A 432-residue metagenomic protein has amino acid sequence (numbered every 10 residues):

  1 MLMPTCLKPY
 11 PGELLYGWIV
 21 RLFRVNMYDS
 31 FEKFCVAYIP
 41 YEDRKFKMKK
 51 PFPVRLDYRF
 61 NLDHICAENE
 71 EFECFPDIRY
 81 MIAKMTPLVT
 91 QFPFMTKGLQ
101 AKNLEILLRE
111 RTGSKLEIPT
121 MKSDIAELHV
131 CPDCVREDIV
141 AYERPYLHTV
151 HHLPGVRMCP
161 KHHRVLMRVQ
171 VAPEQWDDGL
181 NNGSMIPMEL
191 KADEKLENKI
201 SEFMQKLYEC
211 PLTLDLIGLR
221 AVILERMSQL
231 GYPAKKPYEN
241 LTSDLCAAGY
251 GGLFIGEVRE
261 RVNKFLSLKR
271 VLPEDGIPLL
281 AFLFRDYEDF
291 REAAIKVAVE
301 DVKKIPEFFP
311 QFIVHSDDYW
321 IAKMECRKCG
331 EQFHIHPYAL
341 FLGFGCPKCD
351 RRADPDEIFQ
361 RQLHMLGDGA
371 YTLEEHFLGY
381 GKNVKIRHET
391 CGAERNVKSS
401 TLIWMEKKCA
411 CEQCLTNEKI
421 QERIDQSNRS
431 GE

Functional and structural regions predicted by a protein language model:
M1-R352, R361, F377-K385, E389 (+3 more regions): Basic, alpha-helical nucleic-acid-binding regions used in initiation and control of genome expression
Q360-L366: Proline/serine/threonine-rich low-complexity linkers at boundaries of modular beta-sandwich domains
G367-D368, A393: Ankyrin repeat (ANK) tandem alpha-helical domains that serve as protein-protein interaction scaffolds, prominent
L373-E375: Short acidic, glycine/serine/threonine-rich helix-capping segments at coil-helix boundaries
